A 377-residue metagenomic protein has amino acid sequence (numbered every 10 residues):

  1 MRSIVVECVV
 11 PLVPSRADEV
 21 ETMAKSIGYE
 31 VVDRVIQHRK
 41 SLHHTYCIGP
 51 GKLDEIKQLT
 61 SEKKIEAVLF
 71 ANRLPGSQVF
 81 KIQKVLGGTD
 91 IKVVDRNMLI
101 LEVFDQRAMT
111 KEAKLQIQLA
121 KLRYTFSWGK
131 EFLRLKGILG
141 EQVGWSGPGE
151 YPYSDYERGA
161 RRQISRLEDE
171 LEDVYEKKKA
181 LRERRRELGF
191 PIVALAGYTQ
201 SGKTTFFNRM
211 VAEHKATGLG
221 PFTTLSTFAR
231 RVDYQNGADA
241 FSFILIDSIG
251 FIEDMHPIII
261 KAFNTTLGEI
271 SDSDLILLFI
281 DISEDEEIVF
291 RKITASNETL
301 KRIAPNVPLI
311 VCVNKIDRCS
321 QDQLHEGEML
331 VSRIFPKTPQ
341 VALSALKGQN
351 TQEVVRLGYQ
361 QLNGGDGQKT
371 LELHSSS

Functional and structural regions predicted by a protein language model:
M1-E102: N-terminal accessory targeting/assembly segments
C8-V10, Q37-S41, M98-I100, S248 (+4 more regions): G-domain G4 guanine-recognition motif of GTPases
V9-P11, H43-T45, H214, I249-I260 (+1 more regions): Flexible beta-alpha connector loops of hexameric P-loop NTPases
A17-K25, L53-E62, A71-G87, G237-F241 (+1 more regions): Conserved C-terminal guanine-recognition region of P-loop GTPase G domains, centered on the G4
V20, V68, L122, A160 (+3 more regions): Residue-level signature of catalytic and energy-coupling elements of molecular machines, predominantly ATP/GTP-dependent
A67-F70, T217, A342: Short catalytic-loop micro-motif centered on adjacent basic/acidic residues
G88-Q106, E112-V143, P148, D317-S376: Canonical P-loop GTPase G-domain recognition
F132, K136-N264, I270: Conserved G1/Walker A P-loop phosphate-binding module
